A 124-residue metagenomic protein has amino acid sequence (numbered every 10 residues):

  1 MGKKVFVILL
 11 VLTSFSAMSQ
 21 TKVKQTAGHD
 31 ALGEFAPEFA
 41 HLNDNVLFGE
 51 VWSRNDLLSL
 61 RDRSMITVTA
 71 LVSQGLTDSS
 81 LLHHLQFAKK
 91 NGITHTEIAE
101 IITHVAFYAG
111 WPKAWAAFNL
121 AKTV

Functional and structural regions predicted by a protein language model:
M1-K4: Positively charged n-region of N-terminal signal peptides that target proteins for export
I8-L12: C-terminal (or distal) subdomains of carbohydrate-active enzymes
S14-S16: N-terminal signal peptide c-region/cleavage motif recognized by signal peptidases
S19-R63, G75, Q86-K90, A114-V124: Acidic, glycine/proline-rich low-complexity segments that act as flexible tails and inter-domain linkers
D62-V72, L81, I98-I102: Short, structured motif recognition centered on aromatic/hydrophobic residues
Q74-S80, W111: Short loop/beta submotifs within extracellular cysteine-rich repeat domains
L81, Q86-K89, T96: Long, C-terminal-biased catalytic regions of enzyme "large/alpha" subunits
H95, I101-W111, W115-T123: C-terminal binding/interaction regions
